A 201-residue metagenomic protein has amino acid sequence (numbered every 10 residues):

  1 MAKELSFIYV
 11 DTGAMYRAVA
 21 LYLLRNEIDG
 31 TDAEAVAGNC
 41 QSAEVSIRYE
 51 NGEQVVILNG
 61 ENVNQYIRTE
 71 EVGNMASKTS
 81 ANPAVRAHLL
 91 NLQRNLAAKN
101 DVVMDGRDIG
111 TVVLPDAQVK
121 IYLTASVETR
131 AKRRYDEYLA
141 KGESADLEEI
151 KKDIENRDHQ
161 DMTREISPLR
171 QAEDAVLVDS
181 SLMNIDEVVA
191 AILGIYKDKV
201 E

Functional and structural regions predicted by a protein language model:
K3-T69: N-terminal phosphate/diphosphate-binding loop that engages ATP/GTP or pyrophosphate donors across diverse enzyme folds
E4, N26, N82, L96-K99 (+2 more regions): Conserved, well-folded catalytic cores of nucleic-acid-processing and energy-transducing macromolecular machines
Y9, K120, A175-V178: Conserved beta-strand scaffold positions in the cores of enzyme catalytic domains, especially in NTP/NDP-utilizing
G13, G60, L89, V103 (+1 more regions): Residue-level signal for inorganic ion chemistry
N39, Q54-V55, N59, G106 (+3 more regions): Glycine/charge-rich, flexible interdomain linkers and switch-proximal surface loops that mediate coupling
L58-N64, G73, Y135-K141, E148 (+1 more regions): NTP-dependent small-molecule kinase module
N64-K141: ATP-dependent NMP and nucleoside kinases share a basic, alpha-helical "lid"
